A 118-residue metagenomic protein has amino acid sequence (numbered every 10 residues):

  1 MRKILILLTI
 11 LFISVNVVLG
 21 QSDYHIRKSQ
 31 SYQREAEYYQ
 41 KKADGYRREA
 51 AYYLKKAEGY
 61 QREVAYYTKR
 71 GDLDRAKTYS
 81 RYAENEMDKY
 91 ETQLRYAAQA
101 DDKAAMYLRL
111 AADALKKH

Functional and structural regions predicted by a protein language model:
I4-S14: Sec-dependent N-terminal signal peptides
V15-G20: Sec/Tat signal peptide C-region and signal peptidase I cleavage site
Q21-H118: Extended amphipathic alpha-helical heptad-repeat regions
